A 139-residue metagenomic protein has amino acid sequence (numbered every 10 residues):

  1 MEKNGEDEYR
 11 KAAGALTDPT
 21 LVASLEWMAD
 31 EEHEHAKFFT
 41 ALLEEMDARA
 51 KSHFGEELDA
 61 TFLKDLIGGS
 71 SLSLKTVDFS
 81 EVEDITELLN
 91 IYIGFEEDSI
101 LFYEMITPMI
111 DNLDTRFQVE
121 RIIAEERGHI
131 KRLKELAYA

Functional and structural regions predicted by a protein language model:
M1-A139: Non-heme di-metal
